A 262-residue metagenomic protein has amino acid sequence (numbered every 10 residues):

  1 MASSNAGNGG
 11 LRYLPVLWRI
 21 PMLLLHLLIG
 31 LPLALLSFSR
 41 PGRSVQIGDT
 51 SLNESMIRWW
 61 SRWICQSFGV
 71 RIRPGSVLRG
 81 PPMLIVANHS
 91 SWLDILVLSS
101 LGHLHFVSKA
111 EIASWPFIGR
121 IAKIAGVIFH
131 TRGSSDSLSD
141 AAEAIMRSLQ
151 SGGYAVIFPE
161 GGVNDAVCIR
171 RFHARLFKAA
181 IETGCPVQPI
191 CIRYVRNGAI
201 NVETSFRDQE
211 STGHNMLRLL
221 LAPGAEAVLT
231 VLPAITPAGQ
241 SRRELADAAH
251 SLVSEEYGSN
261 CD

Functional and structural regions predicted by a protein language model:
M1-G7, W60-G75, A166, R171-A179 (+1 more regions): Soluble, non-transmembrane catalytic domains of enzymes that act on hydrophobic metabolites at membranes
S3-R73, R120-I121: A transmembrane-helix-recognition feature enriched in membrane-embedded lipid enzymes and envelope glyco-/phospholipid
L17, M22, I57-A110, A122: Conserved H-X4-D acyltransferase segment
R71-I72, F106, F129, A155 (+1 more regions): Hydrophobic beta-strand scaffold residues
P82-L84, V127, G152-F158: Residue-level preference for the first positions of well-ordered beta-strands
S90-L149: Membrane-embedded segments
F117-R120, V167-E244, A248: A cross-family acyltransferase "interaction/gating" segment
S148-F177: Catalytic-site beta-strand/loop segments enriched in glycine and acidic/polar residues
